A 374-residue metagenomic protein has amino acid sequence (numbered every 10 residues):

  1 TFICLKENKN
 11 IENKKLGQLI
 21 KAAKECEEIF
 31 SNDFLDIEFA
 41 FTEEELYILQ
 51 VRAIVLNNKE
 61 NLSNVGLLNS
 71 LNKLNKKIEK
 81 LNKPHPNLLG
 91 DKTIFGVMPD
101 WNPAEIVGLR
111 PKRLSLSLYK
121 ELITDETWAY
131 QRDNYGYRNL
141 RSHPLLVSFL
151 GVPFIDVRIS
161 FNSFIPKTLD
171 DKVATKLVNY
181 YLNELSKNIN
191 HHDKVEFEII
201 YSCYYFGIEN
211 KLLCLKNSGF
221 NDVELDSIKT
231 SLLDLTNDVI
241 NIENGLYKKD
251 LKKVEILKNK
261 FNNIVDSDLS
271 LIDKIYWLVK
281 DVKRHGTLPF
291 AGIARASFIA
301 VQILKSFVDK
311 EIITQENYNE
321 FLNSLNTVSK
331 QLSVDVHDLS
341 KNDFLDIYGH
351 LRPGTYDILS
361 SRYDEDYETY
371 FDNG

Functional and structural regions predicted by a protein language model:
T1-G374: Conserved divalent-metal-coordinating catalytic cores that perform phosphate/pyrophosphate/nucleotidyl transfer
